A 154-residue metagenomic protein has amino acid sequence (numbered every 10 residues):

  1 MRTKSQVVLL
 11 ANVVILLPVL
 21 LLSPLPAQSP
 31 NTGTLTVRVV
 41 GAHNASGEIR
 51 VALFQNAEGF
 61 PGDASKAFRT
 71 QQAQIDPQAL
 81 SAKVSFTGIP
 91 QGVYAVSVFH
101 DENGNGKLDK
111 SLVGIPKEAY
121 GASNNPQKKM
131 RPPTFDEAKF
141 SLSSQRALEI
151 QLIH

Functional and structural regions predicted by a protein language model:
R2-V14: Bacterial N-terminal signal peptides that target proteins for export
A11-S23: Bacterial N-terminal signal peptides
G33-G41, V51: A short, amphipathic beta-strand motif
R50-F54, S97: Beta-strand signatures of extracellular beta-sandwich domains
F86-G88: Short, flexible loop/turn segments at beta-strand junctions in immunoglobulin-like and fibronectin type III
G92-V98: A short tyrosine-centered beta-strand micro-motif
E102-K110: Acidic, glycine-anchored loop motifs typical of Ca2+
A119-H154: Extracellular beta-sheet/turn segments enriched in Thr/Pro/Gly and aliphatic residues
